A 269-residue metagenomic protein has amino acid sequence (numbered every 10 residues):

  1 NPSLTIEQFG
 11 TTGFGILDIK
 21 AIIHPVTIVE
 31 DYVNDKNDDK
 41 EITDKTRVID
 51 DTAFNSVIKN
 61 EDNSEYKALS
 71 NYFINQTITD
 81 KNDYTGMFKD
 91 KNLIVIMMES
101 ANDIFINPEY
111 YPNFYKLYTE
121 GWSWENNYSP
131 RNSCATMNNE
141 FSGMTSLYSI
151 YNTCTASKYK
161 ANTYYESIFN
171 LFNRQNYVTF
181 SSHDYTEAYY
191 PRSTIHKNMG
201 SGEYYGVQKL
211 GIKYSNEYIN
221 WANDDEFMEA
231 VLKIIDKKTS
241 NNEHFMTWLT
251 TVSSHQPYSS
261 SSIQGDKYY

Functional and structural regions predicted by a protein language model:
N1-K91, N107-Y111, Y118-T119, N126 (+1 more regions): N-terminal secretory/membrane-targeting segments
D62-Y269: Solvent-exposed soluble domains appended to multi-pass membrane proteins
